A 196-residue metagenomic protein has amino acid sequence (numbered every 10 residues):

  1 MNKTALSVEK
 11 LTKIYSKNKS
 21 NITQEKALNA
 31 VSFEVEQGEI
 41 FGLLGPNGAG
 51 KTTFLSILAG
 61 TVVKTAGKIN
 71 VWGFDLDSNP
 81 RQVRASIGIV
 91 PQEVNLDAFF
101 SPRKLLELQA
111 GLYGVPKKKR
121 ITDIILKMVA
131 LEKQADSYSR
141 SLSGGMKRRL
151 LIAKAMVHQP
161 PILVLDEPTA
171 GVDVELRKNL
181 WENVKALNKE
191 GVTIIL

Functional and structural regions predicted by a protein language model:
P46-G50: Walker A (P-loop) phosphate-binding loop of ABC-type ATPase nucleotide-binding domains
G67-D75, V83: Conserved ABC transporter NBD signature motif
E107, G111-Q134: Conserved ABC ATPase "signature" region
Y138-L142: Conserved ABC ATPase signature
Q159: Conserved catalytic motifs of ABC-family nucleotide-binding domains
L163-D166: Catalytic Walker B motif of ABC-type/P-loop ATPase nucleotide-binding domains
